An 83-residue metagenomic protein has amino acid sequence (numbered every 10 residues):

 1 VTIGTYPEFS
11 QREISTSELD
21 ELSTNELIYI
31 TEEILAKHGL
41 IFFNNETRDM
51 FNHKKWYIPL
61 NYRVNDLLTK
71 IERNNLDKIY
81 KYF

Functional and structural regions predicted by a protein language model:
T5-T16: Acidic/histidine-rich, surface-exposed loop or edge segments in extracytoplasmic proteins
E18-P59: Amphipathic alpha-helical packing elements
F42-F83: Compact alpha-helical subdomains of small soluble proteins
